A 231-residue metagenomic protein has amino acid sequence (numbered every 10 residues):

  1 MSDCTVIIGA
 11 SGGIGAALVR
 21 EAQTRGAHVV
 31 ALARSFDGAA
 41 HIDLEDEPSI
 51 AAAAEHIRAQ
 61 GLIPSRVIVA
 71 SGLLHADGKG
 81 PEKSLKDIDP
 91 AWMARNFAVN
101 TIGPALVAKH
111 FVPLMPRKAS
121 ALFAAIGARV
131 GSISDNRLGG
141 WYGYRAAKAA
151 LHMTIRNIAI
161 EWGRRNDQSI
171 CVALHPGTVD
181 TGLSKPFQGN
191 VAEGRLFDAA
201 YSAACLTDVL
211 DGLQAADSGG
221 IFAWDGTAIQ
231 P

Functional and structural regions predicted by a protein language model:
I8-E21: N-terminal Rossmann NAD(P)H-binding glycine-rich loop of SDR-like oxidoreductase domains
R34-A52: Rossmann-fold cofactor-recognition segment
S49, I102-H110: Conserved mid-core alpha-helix of short-chain dehydrogenase/reductase
I57-S71, A76: A glycine-rich helix->loop->beta "capping" turn within Rossmann-like NAD(P)(H)-dependent oxidoreductase domains
I68, A124, C171-L174, S184: Hydrophobic structural elements of the Rossmann-like NAD(P)H-binding subdomain that define the short-chain
L73-D77, P81-F97, I102, R117-R165: Catalytic loop of short-chain dehydrogenase/reductase
S134, N166, H175-Q188: Short beta-loop-alpha junction of Rossmann-like oxidoreductase domains
S169, A173, K185, G189-P231: C-terminal helical subdomain
